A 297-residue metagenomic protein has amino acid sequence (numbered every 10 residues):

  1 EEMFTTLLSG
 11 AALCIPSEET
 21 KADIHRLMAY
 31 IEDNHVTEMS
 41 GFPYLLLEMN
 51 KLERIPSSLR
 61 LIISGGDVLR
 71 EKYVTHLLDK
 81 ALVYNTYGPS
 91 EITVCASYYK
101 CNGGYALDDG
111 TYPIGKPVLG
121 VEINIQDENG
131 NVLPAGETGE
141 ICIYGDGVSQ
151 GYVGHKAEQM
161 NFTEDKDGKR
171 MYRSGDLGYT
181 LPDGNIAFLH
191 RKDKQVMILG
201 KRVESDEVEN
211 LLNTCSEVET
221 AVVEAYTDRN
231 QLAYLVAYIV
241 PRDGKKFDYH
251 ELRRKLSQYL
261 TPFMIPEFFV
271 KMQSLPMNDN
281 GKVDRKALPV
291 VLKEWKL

Functional and structural regions predicted by a protein language model:
E1-L133, E140-S149, K169-Y172, Q195-V196: Motif- and composition-driven signal specific to adenylation
L82-N85, K100-L297: AMP-dependent adenylate-forming
